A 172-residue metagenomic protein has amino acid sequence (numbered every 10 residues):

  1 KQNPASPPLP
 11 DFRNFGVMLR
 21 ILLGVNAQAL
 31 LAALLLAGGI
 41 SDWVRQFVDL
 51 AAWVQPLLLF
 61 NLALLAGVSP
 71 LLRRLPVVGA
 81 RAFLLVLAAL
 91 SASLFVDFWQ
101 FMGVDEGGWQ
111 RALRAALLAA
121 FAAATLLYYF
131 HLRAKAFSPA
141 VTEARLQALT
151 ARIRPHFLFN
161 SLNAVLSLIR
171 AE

Functional and structural regions predicted by a protein language model:
K1-A134, S138: Hydrophobic alpha-helices of bacterial signal-transduction systems
A52, L146, S167: Conserved short-loop catalytic and cofactor-binding motifs
R133-R152: Membrane-proximal helical linkers
Q147-V165: Histidine-centered phosphotransfer motif of kinases
A164-E172: DHp/HisKA dimerization-phosphotransfer hairpin of two-component histidine kinases
